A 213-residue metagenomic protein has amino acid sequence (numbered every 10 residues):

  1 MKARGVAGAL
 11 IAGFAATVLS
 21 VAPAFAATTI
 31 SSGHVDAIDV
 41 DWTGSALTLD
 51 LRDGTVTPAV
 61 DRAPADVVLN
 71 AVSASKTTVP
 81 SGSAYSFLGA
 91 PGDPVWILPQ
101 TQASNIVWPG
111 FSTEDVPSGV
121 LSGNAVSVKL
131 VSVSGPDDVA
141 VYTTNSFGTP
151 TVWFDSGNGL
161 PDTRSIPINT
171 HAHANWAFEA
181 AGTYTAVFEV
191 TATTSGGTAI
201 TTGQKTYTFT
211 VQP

Functional and structural regions predicted by a protein language model:
M1-A26: Secretory targeting and sorting signals
I11, V18, S32, A199-T201: A generic structural signal for short, solvent-exposed coil/turn residues that cap or connect secondary-structure
A27-T170, T201-G203, Q212: Phosphate/adenylate-binding glycine loop and adjacent helical scaffold
A172, A180-Y184: Short tyrosine-centred short linear motifs in exposed loops/low-complexity segments
F188-V190: Hydrophobic/tyrosine-rich beta-strand signature of extracellular beta-sandwich/beta-rich modules, prominently
T193-T198: Short, solvent-exposed loop/turn segments at the edges of extracellular beta-sandwich modules
Y207-T208: Ser/Thr/Pro-rich, acidic low-complexity intrinsically disordered regulatory segments
